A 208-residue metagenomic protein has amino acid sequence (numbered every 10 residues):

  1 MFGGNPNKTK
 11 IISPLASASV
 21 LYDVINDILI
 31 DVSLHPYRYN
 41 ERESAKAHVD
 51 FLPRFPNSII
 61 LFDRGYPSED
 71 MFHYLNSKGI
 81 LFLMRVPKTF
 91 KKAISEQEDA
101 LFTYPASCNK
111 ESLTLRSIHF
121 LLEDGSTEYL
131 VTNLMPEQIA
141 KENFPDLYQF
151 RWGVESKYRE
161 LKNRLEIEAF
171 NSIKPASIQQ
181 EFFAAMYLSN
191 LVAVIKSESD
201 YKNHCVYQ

Functional and structural regions predicted by a protein language model:
M1: Two-metal-ion RNase H-like nuclease active-site motif
G4-Q208: Single, function-defining residue in the core of a domain
